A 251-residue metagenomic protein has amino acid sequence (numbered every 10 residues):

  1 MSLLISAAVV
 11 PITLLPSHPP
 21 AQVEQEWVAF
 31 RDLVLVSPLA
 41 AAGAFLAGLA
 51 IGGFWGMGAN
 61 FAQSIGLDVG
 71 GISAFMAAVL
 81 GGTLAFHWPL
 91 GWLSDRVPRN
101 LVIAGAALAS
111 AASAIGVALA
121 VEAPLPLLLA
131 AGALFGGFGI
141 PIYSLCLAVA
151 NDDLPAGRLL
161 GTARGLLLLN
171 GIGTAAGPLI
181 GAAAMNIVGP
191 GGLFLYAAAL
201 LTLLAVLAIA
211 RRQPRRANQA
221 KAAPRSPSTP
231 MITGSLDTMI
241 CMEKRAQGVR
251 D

Functional and structural regions predicted by a protein language model:
M1-L3, A183-L201: A membrane-interface helix-boundary motif in multi-pass transporters
S2-Q22, L204-R212: C-terminal membrane-cytosol helix-exit motif in multi-pass small-molecule transporters
L3, L101-G116, L195-A198: Structural signature of the two symmetry-related core transmembrane helices
P19-W27, R211-D251: Intrinsic disorder in cytosolic terminal tails and internal cytosolic loops of multi-pass membrane transporters
S37-S73: Extracytoplasmic gate region of multi-pass secondary transporters
V69-G70, L154-L166: Loop-to-transmembrane helix entry/capping segments in MFS-fold secondary transporters and related SLC/MFSD carriers
A85-P98, M185-N186: Helix-to-loop junctions at the C-terminal end of transmembrane segments in multipass secondary transporters
I140-P155: Intracellular juxtamembrane helix-capping segments at the cytosolic ends of symmetry-related transmembrane helices
